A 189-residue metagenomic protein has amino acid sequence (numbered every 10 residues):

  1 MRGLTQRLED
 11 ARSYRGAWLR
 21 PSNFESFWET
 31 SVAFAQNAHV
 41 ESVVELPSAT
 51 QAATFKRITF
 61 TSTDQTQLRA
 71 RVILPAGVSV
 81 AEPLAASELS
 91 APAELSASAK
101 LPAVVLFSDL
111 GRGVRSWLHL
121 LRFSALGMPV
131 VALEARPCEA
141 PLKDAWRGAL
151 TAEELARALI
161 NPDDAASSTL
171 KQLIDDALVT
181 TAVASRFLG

Functional and structural regions predicted by a protein language model:
M1-A53, L95-S98: N-terminal targeting or regulatory segments adjacent to alpha/beta-hydrolase or S9 domains
A38-P83: N-terminal cap/lid segment of alpha/beta-hydrolase-fold proteins
Q65-T66, L74-S79, L110-V114, P137-A140: A short acidic, glycine/proline-enriched capping/turn motif at secondary-structure boundaries, especially helix N-cap
P83-S90, L95-L101: Intrinsically disordered, low-complexity proline-rich tandem-repeat tracts
A99-D109: Short beta-strand element of the alpha/beta-hydrolase
R115, L120-R122, M128-D175: Cap/lid segment of the alpha/beta-hydrolase catalytic domain
D176-G189: Conserved acidic catalytic loop of the alpha/beta-hydrolase fold
